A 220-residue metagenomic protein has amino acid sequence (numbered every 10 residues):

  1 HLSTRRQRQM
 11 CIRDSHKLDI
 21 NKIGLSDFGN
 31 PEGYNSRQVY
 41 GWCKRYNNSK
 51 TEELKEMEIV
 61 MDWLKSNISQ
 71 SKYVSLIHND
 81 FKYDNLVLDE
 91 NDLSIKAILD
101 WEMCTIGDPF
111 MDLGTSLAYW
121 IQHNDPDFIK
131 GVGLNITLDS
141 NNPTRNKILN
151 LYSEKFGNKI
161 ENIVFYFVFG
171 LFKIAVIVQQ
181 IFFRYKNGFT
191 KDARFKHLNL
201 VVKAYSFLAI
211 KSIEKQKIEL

Functional and structural regions predicted by a protein language model:
H1-I12: Single conserved hydrophobic/aromatic residue that forms the stacking wall/gate of nucleotide- or nucleobase-binding
R5, L134-S140, K196-N199: A short acidic, glycine-rich active-site loop that binds or catalyzes chemistry on phosphate/adenosine moieties
K17-N21, V39-T51, L171-D192: A glycine-centered beta->alpha junction motif in the catalytic cores of kinase/phosphotransferase enzymes
L18-N79, Y83, D89-N91, S153-G157: An alpha-helical support segment within catalytic cores of ATP-dependent transferases
G29-N30, K159-G170: All-alpha amphipathic helical-bundle segments outside canonical DNA-binding/catalytic cores that form hydrophobic
V87-D127: Catalytic activation segment of kinase domains across protein kinase-like and atypical kinase folds
M111-F156, G170-N187: Active-site activation/catalytic loop segments of kinase-like enzymes and analogous catalytic loops in related
V176-L220: Regulatory N- and C-terminal appendages and interdomain linkers associated with kinase/kinase-like NTP transferase
